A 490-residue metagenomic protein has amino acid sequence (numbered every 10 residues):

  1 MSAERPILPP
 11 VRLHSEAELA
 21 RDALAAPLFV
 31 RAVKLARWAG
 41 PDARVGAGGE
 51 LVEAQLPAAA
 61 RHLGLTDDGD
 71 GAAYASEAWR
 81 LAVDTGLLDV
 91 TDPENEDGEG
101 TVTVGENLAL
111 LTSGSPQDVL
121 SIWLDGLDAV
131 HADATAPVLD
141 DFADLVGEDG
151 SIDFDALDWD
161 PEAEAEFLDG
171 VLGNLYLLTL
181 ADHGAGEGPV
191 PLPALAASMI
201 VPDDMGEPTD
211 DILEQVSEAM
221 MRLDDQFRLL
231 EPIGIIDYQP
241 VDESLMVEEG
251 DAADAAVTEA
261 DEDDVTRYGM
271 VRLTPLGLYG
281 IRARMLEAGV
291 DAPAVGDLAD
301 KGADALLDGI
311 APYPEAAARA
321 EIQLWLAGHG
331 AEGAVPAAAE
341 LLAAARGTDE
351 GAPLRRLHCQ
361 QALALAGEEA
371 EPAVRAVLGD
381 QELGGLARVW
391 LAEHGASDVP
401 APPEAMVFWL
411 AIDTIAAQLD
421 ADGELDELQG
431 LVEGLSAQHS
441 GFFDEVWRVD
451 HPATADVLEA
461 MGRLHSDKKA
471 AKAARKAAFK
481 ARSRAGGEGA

Functional and structural regions predicted by a protein language model:
M1-D125, A129-D133, P137-I212: Short, amphipathic alpha-helical interface elements at domain boundaries that mediate macromolecular binding
G69-D84, E214-V241: Short amphipathic alpha-helical interaction segments
N107-G147, A253-D297: Short, amphipathic alpha-helical interaction segments positioned at domain boundaries
A197-V201, D308-P312, R319-A331, P353-L365 (+6 more regions): Structural detector for internal amphipathic alpha-helices that build alpha-solenoid repeat scaffolds
F227-L229, A303-D304, E332-A345, G367-L378 (+2 more regions): Amphipathic alpha-helical scaffolding segments comprising HEAT/armadillo-like alpha-solenoid repeats
V241, D297-L298, A305-Y313, A338-E350 (+4 more regions): Alpha-solenoid HEAT/Armadillo-like helical repeat scaffolds in large eukaryotic proteins
M270, A288-I322: Charged, amphipathic alpha-helical linkers/stalks
L326, V389-S436, G441-F442: Alpha-helical adaptor scaffolds
